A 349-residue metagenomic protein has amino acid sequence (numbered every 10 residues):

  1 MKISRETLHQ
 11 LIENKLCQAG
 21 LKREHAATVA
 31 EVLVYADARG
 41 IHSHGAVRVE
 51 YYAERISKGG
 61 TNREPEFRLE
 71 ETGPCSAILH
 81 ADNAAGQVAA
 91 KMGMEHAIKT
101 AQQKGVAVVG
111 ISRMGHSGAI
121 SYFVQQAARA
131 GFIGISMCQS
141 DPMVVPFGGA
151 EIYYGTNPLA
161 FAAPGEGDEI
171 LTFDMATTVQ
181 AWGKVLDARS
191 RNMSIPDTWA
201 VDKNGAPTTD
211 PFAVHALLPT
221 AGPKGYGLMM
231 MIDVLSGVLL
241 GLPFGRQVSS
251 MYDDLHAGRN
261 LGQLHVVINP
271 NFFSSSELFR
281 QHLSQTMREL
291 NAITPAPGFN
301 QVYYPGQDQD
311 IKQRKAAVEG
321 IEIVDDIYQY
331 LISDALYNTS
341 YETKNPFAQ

Functional and structural regions predicted by a protein language model:
M1-S4, L21-V47, T61-T72, A257-N260: N-terminal glycine-rich anion-binding loops that anchor highly charged ligand groups
K2-I3, L8, Q18, F244-Q349: Catalytic-core signal marking the mid-to-C-terminal active-site face
G45-I98: Active-site cofactor/substrate anionic-group-binding motifs, chiefly glycine- and Lys/Arg-rich phosphate-binding loops
E70-S76, H80, M92-A107, A200-A216: Residues forming anionic-ligand binding surfaces in small-molecule and nucleic-acid pockets of primarily soluble enzymes
I78-E166: A generic, well-ordered mixed alpha/beta core segment in the N-terminal half of proteins
V144-P211: Phosphate/diphosphate-binding glycine-rich loops and adjacent basic-rich segments that engage nucleotide
S190-R246, M251-Y252: Secondary-shell segments that build the walls of catalytic and ion/ligand-binding clefts
